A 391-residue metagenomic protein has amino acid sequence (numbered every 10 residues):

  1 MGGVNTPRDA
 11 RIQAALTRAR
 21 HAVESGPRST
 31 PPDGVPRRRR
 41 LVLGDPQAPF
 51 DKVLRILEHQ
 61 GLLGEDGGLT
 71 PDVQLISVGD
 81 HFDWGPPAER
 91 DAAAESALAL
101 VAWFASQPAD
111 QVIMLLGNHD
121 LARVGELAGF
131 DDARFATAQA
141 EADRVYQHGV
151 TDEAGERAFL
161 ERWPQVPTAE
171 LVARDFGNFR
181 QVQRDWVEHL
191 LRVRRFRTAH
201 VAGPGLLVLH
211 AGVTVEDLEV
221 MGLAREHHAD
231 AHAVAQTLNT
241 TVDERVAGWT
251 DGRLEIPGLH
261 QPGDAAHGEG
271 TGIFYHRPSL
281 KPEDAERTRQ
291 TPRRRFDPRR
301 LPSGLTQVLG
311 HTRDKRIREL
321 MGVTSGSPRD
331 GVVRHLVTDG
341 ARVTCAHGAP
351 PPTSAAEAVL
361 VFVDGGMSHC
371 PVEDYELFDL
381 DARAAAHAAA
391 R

Functional and structural regions predicted by a protein language model:
M1-R55, R134: Short glycine- and acidic-rich boundary segments immediately preceding or forming the N-terminal edge of structured
S25-P36, G67-G68, A102-S106, R195-G203 (+2 more regions): A short acidic-Thr-Gly-centered motif at the start of a beta-strand
L43-G44, L75-G79, M114-G117, V208-L209 (+2 more regions): Active-site neighborhood of phospho(di)ester-bond hydrolases with catalytic His/Asp-centered motifs
P49-F50, D83-G85, H119-G125, R299 (+2 more regions): Active-site environment of divalent metal-dependent phosphoester hydrolases
K52-L54, P86-E89, R123-A128, A211-V213 (+3 more regions): A short acidic (Asp/Glu
L54-H148: Core catalytic region of metal-dependent phosphoesterases/phosphodiesterases, especially metallo-beta-lactamase-like
F135-R192, F196-R299: Active-site-proximal loop/helix segment associated with metal-binding centers of metalloenzymes
E319-R391: Binuclear metal-dependent phosphoesterase catalytic core
